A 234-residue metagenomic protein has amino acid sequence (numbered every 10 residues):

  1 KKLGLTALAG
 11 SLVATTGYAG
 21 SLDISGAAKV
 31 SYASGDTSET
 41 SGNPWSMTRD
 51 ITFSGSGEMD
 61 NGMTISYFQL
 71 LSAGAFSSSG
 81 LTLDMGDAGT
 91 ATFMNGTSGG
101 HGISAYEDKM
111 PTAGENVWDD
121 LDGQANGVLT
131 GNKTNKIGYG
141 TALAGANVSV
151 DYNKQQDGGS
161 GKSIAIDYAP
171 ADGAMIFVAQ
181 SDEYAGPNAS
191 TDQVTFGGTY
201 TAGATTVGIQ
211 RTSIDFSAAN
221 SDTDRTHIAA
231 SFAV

Functional and structural regions predicted by a protein language model:
K1-V234: Outer-membrane beta-barrel proteins
